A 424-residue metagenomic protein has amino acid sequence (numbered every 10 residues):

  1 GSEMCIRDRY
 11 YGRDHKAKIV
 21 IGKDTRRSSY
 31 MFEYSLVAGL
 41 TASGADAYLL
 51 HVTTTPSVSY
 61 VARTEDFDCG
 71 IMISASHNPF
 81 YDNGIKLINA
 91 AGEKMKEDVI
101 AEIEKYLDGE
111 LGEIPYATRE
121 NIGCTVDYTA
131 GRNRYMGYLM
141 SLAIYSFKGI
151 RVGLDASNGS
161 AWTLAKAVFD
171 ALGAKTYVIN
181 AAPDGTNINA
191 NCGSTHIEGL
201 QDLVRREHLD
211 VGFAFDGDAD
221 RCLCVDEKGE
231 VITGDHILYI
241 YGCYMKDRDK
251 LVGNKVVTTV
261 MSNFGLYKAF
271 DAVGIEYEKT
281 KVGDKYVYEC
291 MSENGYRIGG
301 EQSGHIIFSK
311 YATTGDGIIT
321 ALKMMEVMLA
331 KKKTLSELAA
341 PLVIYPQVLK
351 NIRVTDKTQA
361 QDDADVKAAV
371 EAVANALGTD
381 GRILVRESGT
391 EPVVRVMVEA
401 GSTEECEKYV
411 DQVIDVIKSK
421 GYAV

Functional and structural regions predicted by a protein language model:
G1-I6: Short, small-residue-biased leader/transition segments that mark boundaries at the very start of proteins
R7-K18, L142-F147, E387-S388: Glycine-rich phosphate/diphosphate-binding loops that line cofactor/substrate pockets in enzymes
K16-D24, R151-L154, N254-V260, R395-M397: Short glycine-rich phosphate-binding loop at a beta-alpha junction
K18-D82, A167-V225: N-terminal small/polar loop signature for handling phosphorylated ligands or for N-terminal nucleophile
T25-Y30, N78, S157-W162, A219-D220 (+2 more regions): Gly/Ser/Thr-rich loops at beta-strand to alpha-helix junctions that form or flank small-molecule/cofactor-binding
N83-E207: Gly/Ser/Thr-enriched, mixed-charge loops and adjacent short helices that form phosphate/oxyanion-binding elements
A101-M136, S141, E227-G300, I306-F308: Proline/glycine-rich low-complexity loops and linkers
V211, R248-V424: Phosphate-binding and adjacent anionic-ligand microenvironments
